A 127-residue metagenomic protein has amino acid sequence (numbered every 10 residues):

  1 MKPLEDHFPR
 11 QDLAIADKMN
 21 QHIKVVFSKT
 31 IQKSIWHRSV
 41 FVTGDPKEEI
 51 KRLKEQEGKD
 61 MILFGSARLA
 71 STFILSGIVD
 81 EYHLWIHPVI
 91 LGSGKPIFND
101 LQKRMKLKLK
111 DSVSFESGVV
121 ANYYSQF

Functional and structural regions predicted by a protein language model:
M1-I78, P88-F127: Portal/gating segments that form or line small-molecule/metal binding sites
E81: Short, conserved catalytic or interaction motifs in soluble domains
